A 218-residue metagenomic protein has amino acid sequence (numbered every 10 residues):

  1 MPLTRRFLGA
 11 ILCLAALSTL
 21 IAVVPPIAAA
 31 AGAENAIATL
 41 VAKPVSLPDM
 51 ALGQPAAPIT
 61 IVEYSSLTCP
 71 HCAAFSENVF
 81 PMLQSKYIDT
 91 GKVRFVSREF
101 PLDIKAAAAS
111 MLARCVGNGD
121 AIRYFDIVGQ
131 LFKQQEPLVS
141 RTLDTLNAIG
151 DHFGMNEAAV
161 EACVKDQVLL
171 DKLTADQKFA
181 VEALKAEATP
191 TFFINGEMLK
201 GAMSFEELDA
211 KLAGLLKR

Functional and structural regions predicted by a protein language model:
P2-L3, G9-L102, T174-Q177, V181-E182 (+1 more regions): Extracytoplasmic thiol/disulfide redox context detector
P2-R6, A29-N35, L40, Y64-S66 (+1 more regions): C-terminal cap of thioredoxin/glutaredoxin-like
V45-L47, K133, I194: Residue-level signal for pocket-adjacent positions within structured domains
P48, A108, V160: Glycine-rich, flexible loop/turn motifs
L67, A73-D151: Structural alpha/beta surface segment adjacent to cysteine/selenocysteine redox centers across thiol/disulfide enzymes
